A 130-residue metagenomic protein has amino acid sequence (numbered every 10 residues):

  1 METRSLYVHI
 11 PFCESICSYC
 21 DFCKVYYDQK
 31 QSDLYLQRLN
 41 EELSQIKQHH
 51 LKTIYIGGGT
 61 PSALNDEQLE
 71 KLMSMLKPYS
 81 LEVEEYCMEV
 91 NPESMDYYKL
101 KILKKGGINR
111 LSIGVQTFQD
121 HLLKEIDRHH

Functional and structural regions predicted by a protein language model:
M1-Y7, F22, Q48-H50: N-terminal [4Fe-4S]-dependent radical SAM core
E2, S18-C20, E82-E84: Residue-level signal for beta-strand positions within conserved beta-sheet cores that form or flank
V8-I10, V115: Alpha/beta-hydrolase
P11-K24: Local cysteine-cluster metal-coordination motifs and their immediate loop/turn environment, predominantly Fe-S cluster
K24-H130: Conserved non-cysteine loop/helix-boundary elements of the Radical SAM core domain that shape
